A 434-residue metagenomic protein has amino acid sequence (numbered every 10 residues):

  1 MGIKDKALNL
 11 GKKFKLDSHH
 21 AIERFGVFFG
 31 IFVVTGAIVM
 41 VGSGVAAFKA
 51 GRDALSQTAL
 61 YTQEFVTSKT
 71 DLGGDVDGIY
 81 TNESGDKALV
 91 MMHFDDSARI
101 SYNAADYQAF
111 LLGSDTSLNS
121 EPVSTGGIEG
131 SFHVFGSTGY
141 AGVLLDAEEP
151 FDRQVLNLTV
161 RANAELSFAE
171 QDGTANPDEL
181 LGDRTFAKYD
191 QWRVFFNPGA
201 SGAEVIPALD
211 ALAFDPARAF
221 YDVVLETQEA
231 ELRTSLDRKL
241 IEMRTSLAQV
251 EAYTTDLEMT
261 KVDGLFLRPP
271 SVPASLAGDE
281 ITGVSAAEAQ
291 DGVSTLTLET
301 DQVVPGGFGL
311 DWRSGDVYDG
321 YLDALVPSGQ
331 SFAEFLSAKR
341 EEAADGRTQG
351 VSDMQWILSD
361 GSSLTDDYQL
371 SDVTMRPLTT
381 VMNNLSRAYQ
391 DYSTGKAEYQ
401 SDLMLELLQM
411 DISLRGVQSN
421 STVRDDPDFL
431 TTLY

Functional and structural regions predicted by a protein language model:
L10-G11, H19-K69: A eukaryote-biased signal for short, well-structured alpha-helical docking elements
V76-L89, V134: Short, solvent-exposed beta-strand/turn "edge" segments of beta-rich domains on protein surfaces
K87-D96, V143: Short, well-ordered beta-strand segments enriched in hydrophobic/aromatic residues
A98-A104: A short beta-turn/strand-edge loop motif at beta-sheet boundaries
T116-Q228: Extended assembly-interface/linker segments at domain junctions
Q191-E280: Mixed-charge (acidic/basic) macromolecular-recognition segments
Y253-L322: Extended alpha-helical coiled-coil "stalk/arm" regions that act as elongated linkers or oligomerization scaffolds
S363-Y434: C-terminal amphipathic alpha-helix
